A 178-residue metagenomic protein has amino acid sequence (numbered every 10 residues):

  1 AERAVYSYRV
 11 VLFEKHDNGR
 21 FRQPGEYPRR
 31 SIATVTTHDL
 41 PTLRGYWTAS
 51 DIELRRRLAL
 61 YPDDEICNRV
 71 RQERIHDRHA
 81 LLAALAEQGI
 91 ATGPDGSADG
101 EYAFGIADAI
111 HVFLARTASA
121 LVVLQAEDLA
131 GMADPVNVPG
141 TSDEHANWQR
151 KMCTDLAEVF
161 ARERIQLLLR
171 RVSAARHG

Functional and structural regions predicted by a protein language model:
A1-G178: Catalytic cores of glycan-processing enzymes that make or break glycosidic bonds
